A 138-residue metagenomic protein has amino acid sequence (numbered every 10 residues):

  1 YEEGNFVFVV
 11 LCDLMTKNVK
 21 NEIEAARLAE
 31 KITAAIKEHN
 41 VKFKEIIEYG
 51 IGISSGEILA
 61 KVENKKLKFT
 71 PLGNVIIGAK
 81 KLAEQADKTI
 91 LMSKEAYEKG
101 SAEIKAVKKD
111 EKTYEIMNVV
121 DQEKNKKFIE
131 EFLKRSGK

Functional and structural regions predicted by a protein language model:
Y1-N21, E38-N74: Catalytic core of nucleotidyl cyclases, primarily class III adenylyl/guanylyl cyclases
T16-E24, D110-E115: Short, structured secondary-structure boundary patches
E24-I32: Short amphipathic alpha-helices in soluble, non-transmembrane regions that often serve as interface/regulatory elements
R27, L72, K94-E95: Short loop/turn segments at beta-alpha junctions that line or gate ligand-sensing/allosteric surfaces
K31-H39: Short hydrophobic alpha-helical module
A34, L59, K66-L67, G78-K138: Intrinsically disordered, glycine/charged-rich C-terminal tails and inter-domain linkers that flank nucleotidyl cyclase
